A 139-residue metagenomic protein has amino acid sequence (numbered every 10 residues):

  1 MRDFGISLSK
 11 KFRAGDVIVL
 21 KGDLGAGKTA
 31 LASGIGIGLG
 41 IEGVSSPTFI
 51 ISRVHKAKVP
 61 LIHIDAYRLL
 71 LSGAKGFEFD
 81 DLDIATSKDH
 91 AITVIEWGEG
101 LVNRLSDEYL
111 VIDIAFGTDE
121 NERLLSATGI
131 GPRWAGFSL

Functional and structural regions predicted by a protein language model:
M1-S7: N-terminal pre-Walker A segment at the start of P-loop NTPase domains
S9-G15: Phosphate-binding P-loop
V17-V19: Short hydrophobic/aromatic beta-strand immediately N-terminal to the Walker A/P-loop
K21-D23: P-loop (Walker A) phosphate-binding loop of NTP-binding proteins
K28: Conserved lysine of the Walker
I41-K56: Short beta-strand-centered segment that lines the nucleotide-binding/catalytic pocket of NTP-utilizing
S72-A74, F79-L139: Short phosphate-coordinating micro-motif centered on Lys-Gly-acidic
